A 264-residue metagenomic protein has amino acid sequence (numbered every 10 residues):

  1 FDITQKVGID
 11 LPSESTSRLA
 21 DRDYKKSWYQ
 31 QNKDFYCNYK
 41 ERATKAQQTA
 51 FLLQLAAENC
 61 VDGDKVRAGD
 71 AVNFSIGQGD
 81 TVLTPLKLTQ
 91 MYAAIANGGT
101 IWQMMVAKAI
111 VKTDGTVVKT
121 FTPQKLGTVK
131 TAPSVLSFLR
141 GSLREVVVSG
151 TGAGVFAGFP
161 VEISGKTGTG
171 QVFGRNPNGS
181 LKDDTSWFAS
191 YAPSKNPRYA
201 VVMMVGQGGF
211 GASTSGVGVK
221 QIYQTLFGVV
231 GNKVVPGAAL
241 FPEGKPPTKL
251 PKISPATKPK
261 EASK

Functional and structural regions predicted by a protein language model:
F1-M203, S254-K264: Beta-lactam-recognizing serine transpeptidase/beta-lactamase-like catalytic domain environment
T84-Q90, T214-Q221: Short amphipathic alpha-helical face segments that pack within enzyme cores and frequently flank/anchor catalytic
T116-K125, G216-K264: Short, gly/Ser/Thr-rich active-site loops of penicillin-recognizing serine hydrolases
V129-A132, G211-S215: A short, polar/proline- and glycine-enriched secondary-structure boundary/capping micro-motif
G206-G209: A generic structural motif
